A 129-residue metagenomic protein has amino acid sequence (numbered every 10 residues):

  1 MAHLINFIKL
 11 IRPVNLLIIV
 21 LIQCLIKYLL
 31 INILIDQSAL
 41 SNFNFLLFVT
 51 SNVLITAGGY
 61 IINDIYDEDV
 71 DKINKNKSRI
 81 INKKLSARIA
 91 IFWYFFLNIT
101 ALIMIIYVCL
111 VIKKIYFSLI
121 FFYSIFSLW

Functional and structural regions predicted by a protein language model:
M1-I5, L10, V14, I35-F43 (+5 more regions): Juxtamembrane/transmembrane-helix boundary motifs in multi-pass membrane proteins
M1-V20, D69, K75-W93, L128-W129: Interhelical loop and helix-boundary elements at the membrane-water interface of polytopic inner-membrane proteins
N6, N15, N32, N42-N44 (+5 more regions): Detector for Asparagine
V14, I18-I22, V49, V53 (+4 more regions): Extended aliphatic helical segments
V20-L29, I33-Y66, A101-I105, Y116-W129: Membrane-embedded alpha-helical segments that form the functional core of polytopic membrane enzymes, especially those
E68, K72-F122: Multi-pass membrane catalytic core of lipid/isoprenoid biosynthesis enzymes
